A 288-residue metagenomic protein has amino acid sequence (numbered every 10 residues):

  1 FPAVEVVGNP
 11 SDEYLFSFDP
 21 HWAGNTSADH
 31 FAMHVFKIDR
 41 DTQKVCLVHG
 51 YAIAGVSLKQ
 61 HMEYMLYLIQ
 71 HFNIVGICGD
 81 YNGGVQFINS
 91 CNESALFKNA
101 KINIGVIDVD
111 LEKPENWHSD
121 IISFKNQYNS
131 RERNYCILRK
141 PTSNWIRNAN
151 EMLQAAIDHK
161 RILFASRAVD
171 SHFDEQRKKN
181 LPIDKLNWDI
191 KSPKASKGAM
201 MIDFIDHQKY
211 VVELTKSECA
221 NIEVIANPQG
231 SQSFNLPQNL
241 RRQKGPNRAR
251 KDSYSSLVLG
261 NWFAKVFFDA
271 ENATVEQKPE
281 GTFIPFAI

Functional and structural regions predicted by a protein language model:
F1-D110, R147, A168, H172-I288: RNase H-like, metal-dependent nuclease domains and their acidic two-metal-ion catalytic environment used
L96-F173: Conserved beta-strand -> loop -> alpha-helix junction used to position metal-binding or nucleic-acid-contacting
